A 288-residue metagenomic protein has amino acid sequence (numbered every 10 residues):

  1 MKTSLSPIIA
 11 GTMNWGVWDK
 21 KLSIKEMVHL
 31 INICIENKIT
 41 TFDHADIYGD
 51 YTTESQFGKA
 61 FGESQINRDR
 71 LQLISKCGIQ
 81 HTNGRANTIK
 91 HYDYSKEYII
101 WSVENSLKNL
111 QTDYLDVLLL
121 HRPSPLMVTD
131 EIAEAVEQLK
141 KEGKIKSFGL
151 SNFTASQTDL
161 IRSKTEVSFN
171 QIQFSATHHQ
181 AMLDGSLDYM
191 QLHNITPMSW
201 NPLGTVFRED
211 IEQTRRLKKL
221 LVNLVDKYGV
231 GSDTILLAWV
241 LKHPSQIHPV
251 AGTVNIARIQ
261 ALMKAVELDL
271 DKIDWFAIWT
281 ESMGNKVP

Functional and structural regions predicted by a protein language model:
M1-Q72: N-terminal binding-site loop/beta-alpha segment at the start of enzyme catalytic domains that lines or forms
K2, E36, A60-Q72, L107-Q111 (+2 more regions): Acidic (Asp/Glu)-rich catalytic clusters
P7, N67-L71, S75, D113-V117 (+3 more regions): Short acidic capping loops at alpha-helix termini that bridge into adjacent secondary structure
K21-C34, Y94-L110, T154-T158: Short, acidic/polar
L22-E26, T52, Q56, K90-Y98 (+2 more regions): Alpha-helix N-cap and loop-to-helix initiation/capping positions
R68-K96: Structural motif corresponding to the early beta-alpha repeats
L107-L126: Active-site groove signature of glycoside hydrolases
P123-P288: Beta/alpha (TIM)-barrel catalytic core signal, keyed to glycine-rich beta->alpha loops juxtaposed to Asp/Glu that bind
